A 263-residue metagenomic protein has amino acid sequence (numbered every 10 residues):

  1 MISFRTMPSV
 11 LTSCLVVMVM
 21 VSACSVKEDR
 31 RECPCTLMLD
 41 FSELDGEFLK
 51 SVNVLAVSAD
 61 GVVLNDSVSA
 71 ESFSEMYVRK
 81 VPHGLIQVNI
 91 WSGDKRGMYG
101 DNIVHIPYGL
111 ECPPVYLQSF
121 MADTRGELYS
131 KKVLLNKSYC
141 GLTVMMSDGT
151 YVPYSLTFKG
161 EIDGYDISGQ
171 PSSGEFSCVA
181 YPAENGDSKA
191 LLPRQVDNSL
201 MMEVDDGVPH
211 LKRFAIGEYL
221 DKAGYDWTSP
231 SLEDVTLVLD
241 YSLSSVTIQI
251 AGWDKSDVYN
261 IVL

Functional and structural regions predicted by a protein language model:
M1-C24: Sec-dependent bacterial lipoprotein signal peptides
A23-L263: Extracytoplasmic cysteine-anchoring/structural motifs
